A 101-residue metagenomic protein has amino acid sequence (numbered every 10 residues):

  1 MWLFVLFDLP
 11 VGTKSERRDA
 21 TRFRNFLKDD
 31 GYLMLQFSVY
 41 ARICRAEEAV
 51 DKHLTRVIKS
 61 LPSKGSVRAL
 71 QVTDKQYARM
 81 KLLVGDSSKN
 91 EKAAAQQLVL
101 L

Functional and structural regions predicted by a protein language model:
M1-F4, L9-L101: Basic nucleic-acid-binding interfaces
